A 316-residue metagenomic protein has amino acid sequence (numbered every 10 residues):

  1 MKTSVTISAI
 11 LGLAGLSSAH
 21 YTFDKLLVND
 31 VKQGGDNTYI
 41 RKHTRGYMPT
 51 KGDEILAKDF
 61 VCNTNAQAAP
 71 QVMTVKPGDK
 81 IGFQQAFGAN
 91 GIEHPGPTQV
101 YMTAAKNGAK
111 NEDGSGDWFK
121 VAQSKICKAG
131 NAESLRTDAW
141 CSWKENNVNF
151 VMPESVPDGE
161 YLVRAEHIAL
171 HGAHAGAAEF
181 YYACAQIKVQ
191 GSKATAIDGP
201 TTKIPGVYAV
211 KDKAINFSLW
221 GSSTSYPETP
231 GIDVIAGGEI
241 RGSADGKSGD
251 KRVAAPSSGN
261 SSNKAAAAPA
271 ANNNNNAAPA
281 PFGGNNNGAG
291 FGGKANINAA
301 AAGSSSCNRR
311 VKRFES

Functional and structural regions predicted by a protein language model:
K2-T98, M102-N147, G172-S316: Peripheral, solvent-exposed domain-edge segments that often transition into intrinsically disordered/low-complexity
D79, G159-E160: Surface-exposed loop/turn positions
M152, P157-G159: A glycine-anchored, Pro-Gly-centered beta-turn/N-cap motif
Y161-A165: A short tyrosine-centered beta-strand micro-motif
